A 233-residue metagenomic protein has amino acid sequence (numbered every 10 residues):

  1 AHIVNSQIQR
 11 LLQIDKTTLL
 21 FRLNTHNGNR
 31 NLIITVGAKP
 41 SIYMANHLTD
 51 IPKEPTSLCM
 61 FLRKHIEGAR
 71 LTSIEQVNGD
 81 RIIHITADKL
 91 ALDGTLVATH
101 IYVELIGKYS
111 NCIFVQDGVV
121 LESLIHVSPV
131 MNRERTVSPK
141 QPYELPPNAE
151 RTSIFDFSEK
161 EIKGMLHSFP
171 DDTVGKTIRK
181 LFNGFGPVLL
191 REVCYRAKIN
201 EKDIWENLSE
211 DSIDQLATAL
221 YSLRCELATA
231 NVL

Functional and structural regions predicted by a protein language model:
A1-Y43: Extreme N-terminal "head/tail" segments of very large remodeling/mechanoenzyme assemblies
H26-L233: Phosphate/anion-contacting hairpin/loop surfaces
